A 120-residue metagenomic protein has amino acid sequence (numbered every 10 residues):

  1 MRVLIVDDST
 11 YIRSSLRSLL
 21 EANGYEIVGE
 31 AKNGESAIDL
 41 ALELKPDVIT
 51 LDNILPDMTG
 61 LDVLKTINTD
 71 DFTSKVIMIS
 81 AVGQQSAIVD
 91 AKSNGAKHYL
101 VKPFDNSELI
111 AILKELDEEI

Functional and structural regions predicted by a protein language model:
T10-G29: Two-component/phosphorelay signaling modules centered on CheY-like receiver
N33-S36, T59-D62: Acidic catalytic/metal-coordinating carboxylates
L44-T50, L55: Active-site beta3 strand of CheY-like receiver
I49, V76, Y99-L100: Two-component signal transduction core modules
L61-F72: Short amphipathic alpha-helix used as the core "switch/output" element in two-component signaling
D62, G83-H98: Alpha4 helix (beta4-alpha4-beta5 surface) of REC/receiver domains from two-component response regulators
F104-L113: C-terminal output helix
